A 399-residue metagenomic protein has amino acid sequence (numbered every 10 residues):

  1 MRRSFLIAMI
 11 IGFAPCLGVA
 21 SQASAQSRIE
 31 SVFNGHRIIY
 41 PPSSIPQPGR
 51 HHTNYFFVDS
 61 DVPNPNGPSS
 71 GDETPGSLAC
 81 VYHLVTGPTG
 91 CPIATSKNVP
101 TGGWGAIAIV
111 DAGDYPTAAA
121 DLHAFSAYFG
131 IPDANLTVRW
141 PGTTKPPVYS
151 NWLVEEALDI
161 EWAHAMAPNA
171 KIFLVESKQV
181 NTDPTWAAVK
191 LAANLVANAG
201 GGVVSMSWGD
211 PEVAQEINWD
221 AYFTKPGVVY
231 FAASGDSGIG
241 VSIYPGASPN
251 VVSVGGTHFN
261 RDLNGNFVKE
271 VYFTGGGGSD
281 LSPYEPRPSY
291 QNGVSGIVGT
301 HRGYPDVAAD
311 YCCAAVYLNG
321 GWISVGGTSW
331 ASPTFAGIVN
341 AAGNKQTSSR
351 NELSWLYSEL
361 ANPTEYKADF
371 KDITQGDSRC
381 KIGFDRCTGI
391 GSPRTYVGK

Functional and structural regions predicted by a protein language model:
M1-M9: Bacterial N-terminal signal peptides that target proteins for export
F5, T101, G299: A short catalytic or substrate-binding loop motif that flags glycine-/basic-rich loops and adjacent residues that bind
A8-G18: Bacterial N-terminal signal peptides
G12, G76, G87, G376 (+1 more regions): Secretory pathway export signals and precursors
P15, A79, G90, Y311-C312 (+1 more regions): The N-terminal extracellular segments of secreted preproproteins, especially immediately downstream of signal
G18, Y82, I93, A314-A315 (+1 more regions): Residue-level detector of bioactive/disordered segments in secreted/extracellular proteins and virion assembly
Q22-K178, V196, V203, S207 (+6 more regions): N-terminal zymogen propeptides
M166, A170, L174-K399: Extracellular protease catalytic domains of secreted zymogens
